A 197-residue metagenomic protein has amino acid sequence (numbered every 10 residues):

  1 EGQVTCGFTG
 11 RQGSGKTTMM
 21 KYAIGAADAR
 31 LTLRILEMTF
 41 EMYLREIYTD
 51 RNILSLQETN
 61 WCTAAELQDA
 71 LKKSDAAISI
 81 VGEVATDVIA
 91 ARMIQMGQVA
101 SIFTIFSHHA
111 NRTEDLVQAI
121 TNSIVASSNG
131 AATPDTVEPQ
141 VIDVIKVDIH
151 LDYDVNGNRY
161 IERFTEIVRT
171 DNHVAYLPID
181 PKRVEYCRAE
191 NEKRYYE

Functional and structural regions predicted by a protein language model:
Q3-Q12, I24-Q140: Switch/coupling sub-region of P-loop NTPases
K16: Conserved lysine of the Walker
M19, A23: Hydrophobic positions on the alpha1 helix immediately C-terminal to the Walker A/P-loop
E58, A110, L151-Y153, E166: Active-site donor-binding loop signature of nucleotide-sugar glycosyltransferases
R92-Q95, S123-V125, E138-Y160, R169: Helical/strand "switch-coupling" subdomains that flank nucleotide/phosphate-binding cores, especially in P-loop NTPases
N156-E197: NTP-binding/hydrolysis catalytic cores, primarily Walker-type P-loop NTPases
